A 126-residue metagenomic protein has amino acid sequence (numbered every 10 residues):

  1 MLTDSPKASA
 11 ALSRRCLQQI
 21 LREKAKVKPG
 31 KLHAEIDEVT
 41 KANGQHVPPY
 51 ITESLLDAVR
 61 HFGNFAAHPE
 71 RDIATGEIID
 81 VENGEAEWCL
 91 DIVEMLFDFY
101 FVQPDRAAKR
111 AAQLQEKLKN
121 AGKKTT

Functional and structural regions predicted by a protein language model:
M1-S5: A long, hydrophobic alpha-helical segment
K7, K24-K31, K41, K109 (+2 more regions): Context-gated lysine
K7-A8, E53: Helix-centric, low-specificity signal for extended rod-like, repetitive segments
S9-K28, A66: Hydrophobic alpha-helical packing segments in soluble, helical-rich domains
L12-S13, L32, E85: Short, conserved alpha-helical segments within structured domains
R22-N64, T75: Short, charged amphipathic alpha-helical segments flanked by flexible coils
S54-H61, F65-K117, K123-T126: Charge-enriched, short contiguous segments at helix-coil
